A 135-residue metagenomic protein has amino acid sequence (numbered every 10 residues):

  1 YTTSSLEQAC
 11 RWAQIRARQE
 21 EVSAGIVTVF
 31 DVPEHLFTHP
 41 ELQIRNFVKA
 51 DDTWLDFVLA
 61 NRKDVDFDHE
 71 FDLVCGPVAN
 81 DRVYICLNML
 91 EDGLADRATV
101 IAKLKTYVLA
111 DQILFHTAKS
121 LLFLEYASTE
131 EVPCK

Functional and structural regions predicted by a protein language model:
Y1-T2: A short, exposed loop/beta-hairpin motif centered on an aromatic-Gly-Thr core
C10-R11, I15-K135: Conserved NAD+-utilizing ADP-ribose enzyme module
